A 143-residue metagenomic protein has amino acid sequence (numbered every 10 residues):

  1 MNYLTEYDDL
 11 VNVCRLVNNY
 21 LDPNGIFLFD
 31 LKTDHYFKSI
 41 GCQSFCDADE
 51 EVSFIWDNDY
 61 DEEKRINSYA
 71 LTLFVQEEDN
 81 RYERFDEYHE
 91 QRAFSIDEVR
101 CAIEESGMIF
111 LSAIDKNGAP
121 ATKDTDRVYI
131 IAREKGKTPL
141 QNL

Functional and structural regions predicted by a protein language model:
M1-D9: A short SAM/SAH-binding and catalytic strip from SAM-dependent methyltransferases
Y7, L28-E98: SAM-dependent methyltransferase
L10-I26: A short glycine-rich, Lys/Arg-flanked "PGG" loop and its adjoining helix->strand segment in the class I
P23, E63-R65, D124: Solvent-exposed loop and beta-edge segments used for protein-protein assembly and interaction
E90-L143: C-terminal lobe and adjacent flexible extensions of AdoMet/dcAdoMet transferase-like proteins
